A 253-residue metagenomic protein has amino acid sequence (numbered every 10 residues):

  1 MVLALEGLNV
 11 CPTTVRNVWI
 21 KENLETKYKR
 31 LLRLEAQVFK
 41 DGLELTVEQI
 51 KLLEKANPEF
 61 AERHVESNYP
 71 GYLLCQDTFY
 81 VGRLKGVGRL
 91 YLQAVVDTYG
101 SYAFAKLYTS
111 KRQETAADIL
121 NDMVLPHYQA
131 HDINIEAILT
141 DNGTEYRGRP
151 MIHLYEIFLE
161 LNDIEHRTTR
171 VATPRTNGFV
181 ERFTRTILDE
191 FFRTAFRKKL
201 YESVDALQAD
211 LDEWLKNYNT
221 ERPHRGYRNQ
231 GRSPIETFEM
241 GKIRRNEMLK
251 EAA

Functional and structural regions predicted by a protein language model:
M1-Y72, T144, I152-L159, G231-I243: Basic, flexible linker segments flanking DNA-binding modules in nucleic acid-interacting mobile-element proteins
A4, I20, K106, F192 (+1 more regions): Residue-level marker of positions within ordered structural domains that often coincide with functionally constrained
N9, Y72-L92, T98-D212, K216-N217: RNase H-like DDE/DDD metal-dependent nuclease/strand-transfer catalytic core used by mobile genetic elements
K21, L32-V38, Y69, K111 (+6 more regions): Intrinsically disordered, low-complexity segments enriched in polar/charged small residues
N23-L24, R33-K40, Q49-K51, Y99 (+4 more regions): Short, intrinsically disordered/low-complexity patches at protein termini and at juxtamembrane boundaries
I50-K51, P58, R63, N162-I164 (+1 more regions): C-terminal domain-tail junction helix/linker
